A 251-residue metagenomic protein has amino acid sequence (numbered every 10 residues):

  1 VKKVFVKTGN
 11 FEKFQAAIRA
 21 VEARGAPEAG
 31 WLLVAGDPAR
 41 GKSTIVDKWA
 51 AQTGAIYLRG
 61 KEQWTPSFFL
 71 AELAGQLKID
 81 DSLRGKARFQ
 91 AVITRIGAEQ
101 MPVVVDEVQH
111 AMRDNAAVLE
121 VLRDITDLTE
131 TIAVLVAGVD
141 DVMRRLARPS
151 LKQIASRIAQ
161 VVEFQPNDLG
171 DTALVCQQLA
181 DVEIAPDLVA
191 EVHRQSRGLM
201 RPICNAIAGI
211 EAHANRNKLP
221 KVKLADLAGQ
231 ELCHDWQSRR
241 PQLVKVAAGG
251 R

Functional and structural regions predicted by a protein language model:
V1-A16, A39, S43-K48, Q165 (+2 more regions): C-terminal alpha-helical "lid" subdomain
A16, A20-G25: A structured, charge-rich N-terminal accessory region that forms the first stable segment of a protein and links
G25-L32: Pre-Walker A (Motif I) flank of P-loop NTPase domains
L32-P38, I125-L151: Sensor-1/coupling segment of RecA-like P-loop NTPase cores
D47-A51, G75, D124-D127, A212: Short, well-ordered alpha-helices that flank and scaffold nucleotide-derived cofactor binding pockets
A50-Q63: Conserved catalytic segments around the Walker B and adjacent sensor/switch elements of P-loop NTPase domains
G54-A55, R148-P166: A short helix-turn-beta junction within AAA+ P-loop NTPase domains corresponding to the substrate/partner-engaging
T65-A71, D80-T131, A147, N167-T172 (+4 more regions): Mid-core helix/loop region of P-loop NTP-binding domains shared across ATPases and GTPases
